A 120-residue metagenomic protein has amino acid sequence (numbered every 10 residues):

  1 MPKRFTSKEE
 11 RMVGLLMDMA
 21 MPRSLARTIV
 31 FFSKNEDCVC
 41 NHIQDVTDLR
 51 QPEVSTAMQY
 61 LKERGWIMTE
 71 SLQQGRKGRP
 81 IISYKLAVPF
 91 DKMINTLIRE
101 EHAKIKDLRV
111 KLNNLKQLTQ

Functional and structural regions predicted by a protein language model:
P2-A26: Short alpha-helical segments that sit at the start of domains
L15-S24, V39, L72-I94: Short, cationic-aromatic polyanion-contact patches
A26, P52-E53: Key DNA-contact positions within bacterial/archaeal DNA-binding proteins
V30-N35: Short amphipathic alpha-helical elements of helix-turn-helix/winged-helix folds
H42-V46, L61: A short acidic, leucine-rich amphipathic alpha-helix
G65-W66: Glycine-centered, phosphate/nucleic-acid-interacting loop/turn motifs that mediate DNA/RNA or nucleotide
V88-Q120: Amphipathic alpha-helical dimerization/coiled-coil segments that flank or bridge DNA-binding/regulatory modules
